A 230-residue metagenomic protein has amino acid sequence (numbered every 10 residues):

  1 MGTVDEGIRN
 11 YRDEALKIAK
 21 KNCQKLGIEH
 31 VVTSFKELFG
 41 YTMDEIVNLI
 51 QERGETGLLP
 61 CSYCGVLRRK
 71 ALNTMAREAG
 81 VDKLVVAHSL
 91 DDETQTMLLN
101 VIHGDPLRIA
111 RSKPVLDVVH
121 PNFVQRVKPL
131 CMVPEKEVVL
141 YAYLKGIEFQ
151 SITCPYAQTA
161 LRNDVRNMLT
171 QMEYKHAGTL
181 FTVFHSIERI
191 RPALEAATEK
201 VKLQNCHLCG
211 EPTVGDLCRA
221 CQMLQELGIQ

Functional and structural regions predicted by a protein language model:
M1-R111, M132-K145, C218: ATP-dependent adenylation/nucleotidyltransferase module used to activate substrates
E52-R53, V81-K83, L99, R108-Q230: ATP/NTP-dependent adenylation/nucleotidyl-transfer catalytic domains that generate, transfer, or process NMP-activated
